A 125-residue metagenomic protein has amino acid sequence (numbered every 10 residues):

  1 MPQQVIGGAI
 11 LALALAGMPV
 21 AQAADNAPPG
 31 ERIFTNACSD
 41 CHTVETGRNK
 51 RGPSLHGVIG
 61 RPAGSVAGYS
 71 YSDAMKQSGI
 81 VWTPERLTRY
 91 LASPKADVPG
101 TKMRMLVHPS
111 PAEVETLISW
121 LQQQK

Functional and structural regions predicted by a protein language model:
M1-V5: Positively charged n-region of N-terminal signal peptides that target proteins for export
G7-G17: Bacterial N-terminal signal peptides
G17-T35, T43-V44, R48-R51: Electrostatic cytochrome c docking/interface patches
P29-I33, K50, S54, R86 (+1 more regions): Extracytoplasmic/secreted proteins, especially bacterial periplasmic and envelope-associated proteins
T35, S39, T46, G60 (+2 more regions): Sec-exported extracytoplasmic/periplasmic mature domains
S54-G60: Short cysteine/histidine-rich metal-coordination sites, predominantly Zn2+-binding motifs
A67-T88: Short Fe-S-cluster ligation motifs
T83-K125: C-terminal capping alpha-helices of c-type cytochrome domains
